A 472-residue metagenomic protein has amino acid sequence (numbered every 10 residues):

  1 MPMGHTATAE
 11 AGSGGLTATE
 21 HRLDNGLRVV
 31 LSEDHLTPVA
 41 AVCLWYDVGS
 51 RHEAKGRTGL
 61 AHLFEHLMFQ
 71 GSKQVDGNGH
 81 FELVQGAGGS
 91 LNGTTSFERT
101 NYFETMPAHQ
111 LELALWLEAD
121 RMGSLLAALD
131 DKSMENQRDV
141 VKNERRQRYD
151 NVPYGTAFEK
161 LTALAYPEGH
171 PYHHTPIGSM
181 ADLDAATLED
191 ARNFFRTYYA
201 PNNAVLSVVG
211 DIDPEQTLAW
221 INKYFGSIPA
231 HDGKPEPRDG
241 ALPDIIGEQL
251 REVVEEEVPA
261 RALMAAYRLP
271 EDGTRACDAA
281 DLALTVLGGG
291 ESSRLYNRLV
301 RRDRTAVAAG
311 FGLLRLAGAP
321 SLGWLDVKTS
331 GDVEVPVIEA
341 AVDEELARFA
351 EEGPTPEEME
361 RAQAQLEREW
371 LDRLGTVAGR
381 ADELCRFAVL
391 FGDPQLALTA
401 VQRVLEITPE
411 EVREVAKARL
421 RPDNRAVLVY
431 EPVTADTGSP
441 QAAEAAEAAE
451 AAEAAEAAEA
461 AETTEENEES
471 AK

Functional and structural regions predicted by a protein language model:
M1-S50, Q74-E112, K132, R148-N203 (+9 more regions): Non-catalytic beta-strand/loop surface segments
G49-T58: Short pre-active-site segment immediately N-terminal to the catalytic Zn-binding motif
G59-S72: Active-site SXXK
Q70-Q74, G123-K132, T355: Short, polar/flexible loop-turn hinges at active-site or ligand-entry regions and domain interfaces
W116-R121, A219-F225, I338-E344: Short amphipathic alpha-helices in soluble, non-transmembrane regions that often serve as interface/regulatory elements
Q216-K234, A350: Glycine-centered hinge/linker elements that transmit conformational signals in sensory and ligand-binding systems
Q441-E468: Intrinsically disordered, low-complexity segments used as extracellular stalks/linkers and nuclear/regulatory IDRs
